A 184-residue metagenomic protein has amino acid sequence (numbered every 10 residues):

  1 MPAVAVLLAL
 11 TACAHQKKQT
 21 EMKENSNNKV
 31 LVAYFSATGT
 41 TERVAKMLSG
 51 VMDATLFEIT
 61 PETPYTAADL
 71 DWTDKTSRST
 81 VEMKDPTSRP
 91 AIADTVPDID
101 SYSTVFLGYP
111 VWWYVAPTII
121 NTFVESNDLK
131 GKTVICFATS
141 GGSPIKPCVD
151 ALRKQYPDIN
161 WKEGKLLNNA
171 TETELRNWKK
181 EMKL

Functional and structural regions predicted by a protein language model:
M1-A3: N-terminal export leaders
L7-L10: Bacterial Sec-type N-terminal signal peptides, specifically the leucine/valine-rich hydrophobic h-region
C13-T104, Y114-A116, N121, E125 (+1 more regions): N-terminal beta1-alpha1-beta2 submodule of the flavodoxin-like/Rossmannoid cofactor-binding fold
T55, K130, I159-K162: Secondary-structure boundary/capping positions in well-ordered alpha/beta enzyme cores
I99, E125-G131, Q155-Y156: Short, conserved loop/helix-junction motifs that constitute active-site signature segments in enzyme catalytic cores
Y109-P110: Glycine-rich, N-terminal phosphate-binding loop of Rossmann-like dinucleotide-binding domains
I135-T171: Short, glycine-/small-residue-rich phosphate/pyrophosphate-handling segment
